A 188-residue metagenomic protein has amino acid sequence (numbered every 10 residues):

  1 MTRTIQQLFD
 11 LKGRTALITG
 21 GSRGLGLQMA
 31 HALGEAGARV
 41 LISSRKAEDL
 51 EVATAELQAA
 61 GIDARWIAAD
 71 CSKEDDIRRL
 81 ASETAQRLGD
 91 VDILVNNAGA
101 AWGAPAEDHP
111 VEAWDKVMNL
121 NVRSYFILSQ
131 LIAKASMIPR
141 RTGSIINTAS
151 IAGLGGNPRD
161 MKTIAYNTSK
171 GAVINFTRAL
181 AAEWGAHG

Functional and structural regions predicted by a protein language model:
S22-R23: Conserved glycine-rich cofactor-binding loop
A36-V52: Conserved glycine-rich Rossmann-like NAD(P)H-binding loop of the short-chain dehydrogenase/reductase
A47-E48, A68-L80, V111: The beta1-alpha1 cofactor-binding region of Rossmann-like NAD(H)/NADP(H)-dependent oxidoreductases
P105-A106, P110-M118: Substrate-binding pocket helix/loop in short-chain dehydrogenase/reductase
S129, S169, T177: Active-site helix of classical SDR
K134, A182-A186: Alpha-helical segment proximal to the catalytic Tyr-Lys
S150: Residue(s) in the substrate-gating loop at a strand-loop-helix junction that position the organic substrate next
